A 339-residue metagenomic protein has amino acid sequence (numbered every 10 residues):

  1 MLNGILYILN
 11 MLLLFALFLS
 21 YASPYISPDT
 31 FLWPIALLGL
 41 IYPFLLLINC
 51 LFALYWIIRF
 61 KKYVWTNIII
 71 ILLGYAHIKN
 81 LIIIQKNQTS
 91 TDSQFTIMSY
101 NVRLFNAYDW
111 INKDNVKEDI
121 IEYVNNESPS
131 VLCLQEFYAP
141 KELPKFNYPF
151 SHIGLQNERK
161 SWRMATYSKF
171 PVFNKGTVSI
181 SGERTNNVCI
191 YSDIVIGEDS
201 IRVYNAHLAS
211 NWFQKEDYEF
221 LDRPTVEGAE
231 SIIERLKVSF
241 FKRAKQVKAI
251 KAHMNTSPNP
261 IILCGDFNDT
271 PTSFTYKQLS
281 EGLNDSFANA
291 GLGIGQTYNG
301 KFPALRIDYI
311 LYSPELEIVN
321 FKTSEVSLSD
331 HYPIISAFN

Functional and structural regions predicted by a protein language model:
M1-K145: N-terminal, active-site-proximal structural segment of metallo-dependent hydrolase catalytic domains
G4-F18, A22-I35, G39-W56, K62-I68 (+3 more regions): Metal-dependent phosphoester-hydrolase catalytic domains
A22, T96-V102, V116, I120-E142 (+7 more regions): Active-site beta-strand/loop signature of hydrolases that rely on acidic residues for catalysis
F44, I71-D92, E118-I121, S130-E216 (+1 more regions): Structured beta-strand-rich core segments of catalytic domains in phosphoester-bond hydrolases
Y100-N115, W212-S239: Acidic/histidine-rich helix-loop elements that form or flank divalent-metal/phosphate-binding sites at the catalytic
L104-Y108, Y138-E142, R159-S161, N186 (+4 more regions): Active-site environment of divalent metal-dependent phosphoester hydrolases
N112, V116, L155-R159, R184 (+4 more regions): Extracytoplasmic/periplasmic, Sec-exported soluble proteins
N112-D114, F146-P149, Y218-E219, Y276-S280 (+1 more regions): Short, glycine/charged-enriched secondary-structure capping and boundary segments
